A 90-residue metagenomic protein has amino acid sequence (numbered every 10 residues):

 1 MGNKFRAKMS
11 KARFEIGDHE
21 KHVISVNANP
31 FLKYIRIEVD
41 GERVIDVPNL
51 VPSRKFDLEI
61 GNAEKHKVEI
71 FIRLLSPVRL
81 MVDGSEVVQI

Functional and structural regions predicted by a protein language model:
M1-I90: Cysteine-centric segments in proteins
